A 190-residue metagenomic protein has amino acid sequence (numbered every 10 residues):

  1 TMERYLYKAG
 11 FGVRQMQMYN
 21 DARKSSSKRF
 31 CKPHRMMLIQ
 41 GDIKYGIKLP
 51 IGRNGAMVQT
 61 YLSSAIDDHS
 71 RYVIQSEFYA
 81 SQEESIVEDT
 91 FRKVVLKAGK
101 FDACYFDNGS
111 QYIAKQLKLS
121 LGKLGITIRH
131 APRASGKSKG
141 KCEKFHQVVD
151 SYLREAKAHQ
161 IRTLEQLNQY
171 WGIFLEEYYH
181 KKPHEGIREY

Functional and structural regions predicted by a protein language model:
T1-I47, G136: Basic, flexible linker segments flanking DNA-binding modules in nucleic acid-interacting mobile-element proteins
M2, D42, R71, F91 (+5 more regions): Mobile genetic element proteins and their domesticated derivatives, centered on retroelements and DNA transposons
Q40-I74, Q82-E84: An active-site-proximal beta-strand-loop segment
M57-Q59, S76-K100: Active-site beta-loop-alpha junctions of metal-dependent nucleic acid enzymes, especially the RNase H-like/DDE
R71-S76, R129-A131: Short small-residue beta-strand/loop micro-motif enriched in glycine and branched aliphatics
K97-A114, P132-A134: Acidic/histidine-rich, metal-coordinating catalytic segments
K118-Y190: Charged alpha-helix within mobile-element recombinases
